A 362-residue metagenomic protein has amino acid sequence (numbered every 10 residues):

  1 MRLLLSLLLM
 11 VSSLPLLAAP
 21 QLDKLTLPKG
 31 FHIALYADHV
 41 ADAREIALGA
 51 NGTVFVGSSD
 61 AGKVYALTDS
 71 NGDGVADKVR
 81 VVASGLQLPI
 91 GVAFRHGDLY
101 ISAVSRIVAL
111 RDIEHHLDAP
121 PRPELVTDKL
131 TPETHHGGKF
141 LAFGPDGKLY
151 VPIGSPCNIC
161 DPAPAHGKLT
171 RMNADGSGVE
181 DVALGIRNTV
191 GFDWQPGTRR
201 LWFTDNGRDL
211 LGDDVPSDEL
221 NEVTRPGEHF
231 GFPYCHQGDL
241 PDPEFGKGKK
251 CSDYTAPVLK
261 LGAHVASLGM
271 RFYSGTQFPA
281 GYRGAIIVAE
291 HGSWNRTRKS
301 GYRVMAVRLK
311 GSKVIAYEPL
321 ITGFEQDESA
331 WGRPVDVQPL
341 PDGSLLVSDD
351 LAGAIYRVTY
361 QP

Functional and structural regions predicted by a protein language model:
A19-L27, G138, P156-I159, M172-S177 (+5 more regions): Beta-propeller domain segments
L35-V40, R80-G85, V126-E133, D181-G185 (+2 more regions): Surface loop/turn motifs at the tips and blade-to-blade linkers of beta-strand repeat domains
H39, G49, R95, A142-D146 (+3 more regions): Structural WD40 beta-propeller signal
I46, V92, L141, T189-F192 (+2 more regions): Hydrophobic core register within WD40 beta-propeller blades
T53-G57, D98-I101, K148-P152, R200-T204 (+2 more regions): Conserved beta-propeller blade signature
G72-K78, H115-D118: Acidic, glycine-anchored loop motifs typical of Ca2+
A93, S105-G144, P152-S155, G178 (+1 more regions): Asp-box/WD-like beta-propeller blade repeats and closely related beta-sheet repeat scaffolds
Q338-P362: Blade-level signature of beta-propeller repeat domains, shared across WD40, Kelch, NHL, RCC1 and BNR/Asp-box propellers
